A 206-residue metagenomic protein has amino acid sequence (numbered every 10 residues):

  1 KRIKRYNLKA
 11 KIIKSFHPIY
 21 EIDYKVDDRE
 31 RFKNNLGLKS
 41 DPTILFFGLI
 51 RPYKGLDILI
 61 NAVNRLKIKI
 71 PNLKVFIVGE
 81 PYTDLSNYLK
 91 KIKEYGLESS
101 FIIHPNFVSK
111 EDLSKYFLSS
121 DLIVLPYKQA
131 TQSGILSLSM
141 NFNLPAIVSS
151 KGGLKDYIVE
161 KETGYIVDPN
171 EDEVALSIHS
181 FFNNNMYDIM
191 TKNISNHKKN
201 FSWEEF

Functional and structural regions predicted by a protein language model:
K1-V26: Donor nucleotide-sugar binding/catalytic pocket of nucleotide-sugar-dependent glycosyltransferases
I19-Y20, F47, K74-N87, N106: Glycosyltransferase donor-sugar binding loop
L38-K54, I60-V63: Conserved donor-binding/catalytic core segment of Leloir-type glycosyltransferases
Y88-E111: Nucleotide-activated donor-binding/catalytic signature segment of Leloir-type glycosyltransferases, i.e., the conserved
K115-T131, L144: Acidic donor-binding loop of glycosyltransferase active sites
P145-V148, I158: Short hydrophobic beta-strand element within catalytic cores of glycosyltransferases and related nucleotide-activated
E160-K161, Y165-D172, H179-N185: Conserved acidic donor-binding segment of nucleotide-sugar-dependent glycosyltransferases
M186-N200: A short, well-ordered alpha-helix in the C-terminal region of glycosyltransferases
